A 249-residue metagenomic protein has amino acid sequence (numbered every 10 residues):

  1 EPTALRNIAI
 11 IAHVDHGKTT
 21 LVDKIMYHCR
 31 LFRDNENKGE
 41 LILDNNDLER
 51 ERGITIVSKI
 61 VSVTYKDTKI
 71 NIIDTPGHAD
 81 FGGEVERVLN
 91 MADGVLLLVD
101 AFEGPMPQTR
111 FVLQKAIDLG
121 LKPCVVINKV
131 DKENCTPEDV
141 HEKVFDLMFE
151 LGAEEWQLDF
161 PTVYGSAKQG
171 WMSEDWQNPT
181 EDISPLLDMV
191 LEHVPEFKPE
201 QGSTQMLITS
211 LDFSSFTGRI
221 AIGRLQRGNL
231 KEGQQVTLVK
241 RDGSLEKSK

Functional and structural regions predicted by a protein language model:
E1-V99, E103-P105, V112, K143 (+1 more regions): P-loop NTPase switch module centered on the Walker A-proximal segment
P2-A4, L48, K132, E138 (+2 more regions): Non-catalytic, charged/low-complexity accessory segments that flank nucleotide-binding cores of NTPase families
N7-H13, T20, T55, I60-T64 (+8 more regions): Structured core elements
D15-H16, G82, E133-E138, W176-E181: Ordered, soluble secondary-structure elements with a strong preference for glycine-centered loop motifs and nearby
H16, F32, H78-A79, F102-P105 (+6 more regions): Conserved nucleotide-binding/hydrolysis micro-motifs of P-loop NTPases
T20, K24, R87, F111 (+7 more regions): Alpha-helical scaffold segments in soluble metabolic enzymes
L89, V95-Q157: Conserved C-terminal guanine-recognition region of P-loop GTPase G domains, centered on the G4
F149-K249: Conserved catalytic-core segments of large NTP-driven translation/proteostasis enzymes
